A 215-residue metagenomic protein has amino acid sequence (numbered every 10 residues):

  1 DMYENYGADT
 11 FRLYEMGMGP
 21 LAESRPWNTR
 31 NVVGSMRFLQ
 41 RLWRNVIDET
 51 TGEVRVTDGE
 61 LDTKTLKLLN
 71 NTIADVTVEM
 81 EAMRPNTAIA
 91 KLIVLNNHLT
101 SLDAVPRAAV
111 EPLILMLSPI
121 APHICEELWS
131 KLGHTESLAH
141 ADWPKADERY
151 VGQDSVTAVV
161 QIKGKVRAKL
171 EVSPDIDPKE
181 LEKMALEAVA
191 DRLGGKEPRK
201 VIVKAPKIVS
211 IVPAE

Functional and structural regions predicted by a protein language model:
D1-E171, V203-A205: Helix-rich, typically C-terminal accessory recognition domains appended to large enzymatic cores
A158-E215: NTP/phosphate- and nucleic-acid-binding module
